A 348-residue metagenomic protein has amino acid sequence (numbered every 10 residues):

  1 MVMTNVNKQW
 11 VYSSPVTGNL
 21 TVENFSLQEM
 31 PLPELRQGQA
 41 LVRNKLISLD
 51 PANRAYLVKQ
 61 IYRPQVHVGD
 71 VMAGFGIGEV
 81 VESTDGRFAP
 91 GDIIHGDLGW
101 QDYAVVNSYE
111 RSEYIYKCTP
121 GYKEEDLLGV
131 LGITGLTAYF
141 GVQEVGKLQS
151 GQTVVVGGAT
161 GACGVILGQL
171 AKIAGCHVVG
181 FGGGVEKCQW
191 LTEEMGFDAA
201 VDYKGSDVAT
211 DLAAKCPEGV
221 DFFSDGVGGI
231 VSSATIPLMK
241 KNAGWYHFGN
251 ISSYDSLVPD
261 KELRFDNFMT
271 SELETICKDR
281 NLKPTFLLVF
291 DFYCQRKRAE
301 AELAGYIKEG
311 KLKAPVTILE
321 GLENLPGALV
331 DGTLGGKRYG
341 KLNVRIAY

Functional and structural regions predicted by a protein language model:
V2-N5, F290-Y348: C-terminal hydrophobic helical "lid"/dimerization subdomain of Rossmann-like NAD(P)H-dependent oxidoreductases
P31-L49, L57-W100: Glycine-rich beta-strand-centered segment in the early N-terminal region that forms part of a ligand/cofactor-binding
M72-E79, P90-G158, K311: NAD(P)H dinucleotide-binding glycine-rich loop of Rossmann-like/cofactor-binding domains, especially the beta1-alpha1
I93, T153, H177, A243-W245 (+1 more regions): Short glycine-centered segments of the SAM/dcSAM-binding site in methyltransferase folds
H95, V155, V201, D221-S224: N-terminal Rossmann-like NAD(P) cofactor-binding module of classical short-chain dehydrogenase/reductase
D102, G183-E193, N267-L273: Short, glycine/polar-rich helix-capping loops at beta-to-alpha or helix-loop-helix junctions that flank or form
L128-D211: Mid-domain Rossmann-like dinucleotide-binding core that forms the NAD(H)/NADP(H) cofactor-binding site
I230-L312, I346-Y348: Glycine-rich phosphate-binding loop and adjacent beta-alpha segment of Rossmann(oid) nucleotide-cofactor-binding
